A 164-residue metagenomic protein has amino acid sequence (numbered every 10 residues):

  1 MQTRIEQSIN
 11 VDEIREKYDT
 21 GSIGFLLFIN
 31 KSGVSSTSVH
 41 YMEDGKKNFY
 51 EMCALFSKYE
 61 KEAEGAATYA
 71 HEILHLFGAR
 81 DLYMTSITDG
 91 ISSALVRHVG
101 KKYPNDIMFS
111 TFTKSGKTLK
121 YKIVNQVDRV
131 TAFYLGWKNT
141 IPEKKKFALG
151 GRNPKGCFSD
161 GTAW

Functional and structural regions predicted by a protein language model:
Q2-I87: Active-site-proximal segment of zinc-dependent metalloprotease catalytic domains
T85-W164: Replace "(M1/M4/M9/M12/WLM)" with "(e.g., M1/M4/M8/M9/M12/M26/WLM)" and add "not limited to" to clarify scope
